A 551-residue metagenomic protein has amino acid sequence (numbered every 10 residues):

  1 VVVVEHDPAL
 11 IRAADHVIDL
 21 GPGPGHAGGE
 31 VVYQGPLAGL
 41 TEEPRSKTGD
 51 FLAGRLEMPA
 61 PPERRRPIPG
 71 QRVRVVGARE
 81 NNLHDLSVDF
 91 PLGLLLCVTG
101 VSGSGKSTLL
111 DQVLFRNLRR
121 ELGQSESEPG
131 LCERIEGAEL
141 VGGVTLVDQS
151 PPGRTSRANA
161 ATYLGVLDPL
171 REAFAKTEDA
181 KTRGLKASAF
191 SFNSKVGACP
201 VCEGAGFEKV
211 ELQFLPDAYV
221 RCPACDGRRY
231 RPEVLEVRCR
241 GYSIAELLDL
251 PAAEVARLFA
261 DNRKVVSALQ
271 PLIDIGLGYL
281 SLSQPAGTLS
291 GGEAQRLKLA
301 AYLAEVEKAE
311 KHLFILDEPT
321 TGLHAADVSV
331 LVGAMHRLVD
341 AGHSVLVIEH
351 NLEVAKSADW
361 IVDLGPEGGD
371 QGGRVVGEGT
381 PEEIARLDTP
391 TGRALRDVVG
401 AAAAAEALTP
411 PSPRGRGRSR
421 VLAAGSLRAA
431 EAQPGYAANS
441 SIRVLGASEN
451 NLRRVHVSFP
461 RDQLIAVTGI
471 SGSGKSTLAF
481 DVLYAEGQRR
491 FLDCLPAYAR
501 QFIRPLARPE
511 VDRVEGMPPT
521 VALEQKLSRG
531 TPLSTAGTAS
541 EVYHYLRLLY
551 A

Functional and structural regions predicted by a protein language model:
V1-R414, R418-A551: Conserved phosphate-binding elements of NTP-dependent enzyme cores
